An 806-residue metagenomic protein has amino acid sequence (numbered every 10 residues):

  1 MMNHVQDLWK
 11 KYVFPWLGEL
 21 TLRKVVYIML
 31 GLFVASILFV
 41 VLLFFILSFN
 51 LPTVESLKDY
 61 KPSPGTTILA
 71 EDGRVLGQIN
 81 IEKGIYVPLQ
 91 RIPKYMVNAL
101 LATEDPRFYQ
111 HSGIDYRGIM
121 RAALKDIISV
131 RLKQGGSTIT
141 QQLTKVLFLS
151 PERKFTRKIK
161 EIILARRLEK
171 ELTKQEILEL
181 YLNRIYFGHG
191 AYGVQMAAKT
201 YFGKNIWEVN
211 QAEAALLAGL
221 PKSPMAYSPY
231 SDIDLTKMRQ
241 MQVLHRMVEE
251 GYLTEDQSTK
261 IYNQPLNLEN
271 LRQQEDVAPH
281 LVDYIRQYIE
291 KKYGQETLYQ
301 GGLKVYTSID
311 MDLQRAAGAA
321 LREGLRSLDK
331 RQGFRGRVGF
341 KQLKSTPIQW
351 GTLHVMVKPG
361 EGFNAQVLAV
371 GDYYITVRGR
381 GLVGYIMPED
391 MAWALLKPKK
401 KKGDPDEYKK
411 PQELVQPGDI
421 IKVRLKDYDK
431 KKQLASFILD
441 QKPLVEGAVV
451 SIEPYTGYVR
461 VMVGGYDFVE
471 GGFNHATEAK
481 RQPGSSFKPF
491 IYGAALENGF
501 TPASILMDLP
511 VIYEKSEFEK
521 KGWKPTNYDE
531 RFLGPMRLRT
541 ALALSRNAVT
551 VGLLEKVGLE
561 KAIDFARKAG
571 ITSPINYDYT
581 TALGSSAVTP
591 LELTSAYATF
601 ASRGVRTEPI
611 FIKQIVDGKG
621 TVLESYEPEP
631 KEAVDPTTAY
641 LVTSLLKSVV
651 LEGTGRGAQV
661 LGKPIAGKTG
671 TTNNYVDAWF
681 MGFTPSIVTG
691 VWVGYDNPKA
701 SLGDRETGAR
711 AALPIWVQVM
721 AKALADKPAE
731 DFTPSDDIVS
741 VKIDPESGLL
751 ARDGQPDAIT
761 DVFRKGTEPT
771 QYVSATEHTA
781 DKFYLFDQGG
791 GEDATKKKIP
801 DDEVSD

Functional and structural regions predicted by a protein language model:
M1-L69, R107, D126-I127: N-terminal type II signal-anchor transmembrane helix that functions as the membrane-insertion/stop-transfer segment
M1-M2, L69, N267-L271, L343-W350 (+10 more regions): Soluble, non-transmembrane domains of envelope/secretory-pathway proteins that act on or interact with carbohydrate
V40-V41, R131-R378, L553, E560 (+4 more regions): Non-catalytic, structured segments within soluble enzyme domains
L100-L101, M247, A317, D372 (+6 more regions): Active-site SXXK
Y109-I119, Y192-Q195, T254-Q257, A435 (+5 more regions): Short, well-structured active-site flanking segments
I128-R153, W207, L271-V277, Y455 (+3 more regions): Conserved catalytic neighborhood of penicillin-recognizing serine enzymes
P265-L266, N270, Q274, I309 (+6 more regions): Active-site-proximal helix/loop microenvironment of the serine DD-peptidase/beta-lactamase transpeptidase fold
L281-T297, L303, G447-Q482, G493-A494 (+5 more regions): Active-site beta-strand/loop architecture of penicillin-binding DD-peptidases
